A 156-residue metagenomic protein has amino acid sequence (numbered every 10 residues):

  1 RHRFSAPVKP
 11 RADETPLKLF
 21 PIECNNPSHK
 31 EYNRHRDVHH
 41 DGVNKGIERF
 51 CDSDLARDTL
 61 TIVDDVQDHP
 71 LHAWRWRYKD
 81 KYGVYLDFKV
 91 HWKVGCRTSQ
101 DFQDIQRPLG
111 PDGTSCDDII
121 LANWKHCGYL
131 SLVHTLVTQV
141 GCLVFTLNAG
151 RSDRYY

Functional and structural regions predicted by a protein language model:
H2-Y156: Secreted/extracellular ectodomain signature
